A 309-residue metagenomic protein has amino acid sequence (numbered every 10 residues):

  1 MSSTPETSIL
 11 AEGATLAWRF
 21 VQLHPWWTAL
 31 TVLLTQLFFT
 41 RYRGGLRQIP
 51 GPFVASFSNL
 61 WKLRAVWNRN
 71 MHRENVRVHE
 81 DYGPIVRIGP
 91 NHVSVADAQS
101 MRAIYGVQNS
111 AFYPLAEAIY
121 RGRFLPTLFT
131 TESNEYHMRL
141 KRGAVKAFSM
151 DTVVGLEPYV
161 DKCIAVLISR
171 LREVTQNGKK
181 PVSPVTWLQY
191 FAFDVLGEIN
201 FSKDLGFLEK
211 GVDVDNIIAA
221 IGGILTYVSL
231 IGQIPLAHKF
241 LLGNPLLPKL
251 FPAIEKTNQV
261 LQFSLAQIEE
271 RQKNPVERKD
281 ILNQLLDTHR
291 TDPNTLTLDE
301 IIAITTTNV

Functional and structural regions predicted by a protein language model:
S2-R139, D161-R170, F191, I217 (+4 more regions): N-terminal membrane-proximal hinge/A-helix region immediately C-terminal to the signal-anchor transmembrane segment
Y113-R121, G155-V309: Cytochrome P450 heme-thiolate monooxygenase catalytic core
